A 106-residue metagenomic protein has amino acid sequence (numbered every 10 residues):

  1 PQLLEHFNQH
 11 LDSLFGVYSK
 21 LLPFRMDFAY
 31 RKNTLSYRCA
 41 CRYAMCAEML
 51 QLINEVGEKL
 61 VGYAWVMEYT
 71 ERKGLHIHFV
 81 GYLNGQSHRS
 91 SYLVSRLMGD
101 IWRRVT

Functional and structural regions predicted by a protein language model:
P1-E5: DNA replication initiation on ssDNA origins
Q9-A64: Signature for HUH/AEP ssDNA processing cores
L35, G74, H88-S90: Intrinsically disordered, low-complexity acidic/polar segments
G57-G62, T70, S90-V94: Short acidic alpha-helical/loop segments enriched in Asp/Glu that coordinate divalent cations
Y63-Q86: Histidine-centered divalent-metal-coordination microenvironment in nucleic-acid enzymes
Y82-T106: Helical (often loop-to-helix) elements that flank the catalytic cores of nucleotide-handling enzymes
